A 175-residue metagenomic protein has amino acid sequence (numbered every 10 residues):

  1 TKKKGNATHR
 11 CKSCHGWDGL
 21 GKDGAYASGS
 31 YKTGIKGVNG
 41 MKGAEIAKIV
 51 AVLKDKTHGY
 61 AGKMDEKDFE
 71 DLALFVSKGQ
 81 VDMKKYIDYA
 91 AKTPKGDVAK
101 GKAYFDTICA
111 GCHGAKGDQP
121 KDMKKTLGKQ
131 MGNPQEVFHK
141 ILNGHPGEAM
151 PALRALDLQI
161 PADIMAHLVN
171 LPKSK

Functional and structural regions predicted by a protein language model:
T1-A51, K102, A110, G114-N143: Gly/Gly-Pro-rich "capping" loops immediately C-terminal to redox-active cysteine motifs in periplasmic/lumenal
T1-K4, K78-Y104: Electrostatic cytochrome c docking/interface patches
N6, R10, K48, K67 (+6 more regions): Extracytoplasmic/secreted proteins, especially bacterial periplasmic and envelope-associated proteins
V38-M41, A61-M64, T93, T126-K129 (+1 more regions): Pocket-edge positions in alpha/beta enzyme catalytic cores
K48-D88, R154-K175: C-terminal capping alpha-helices of c-type cytochrome domains
M64, I87-P94, G111-G114: C-terminal or late-domain output modules
Q119-K175: Structured core of small recognition/catalytic domains
